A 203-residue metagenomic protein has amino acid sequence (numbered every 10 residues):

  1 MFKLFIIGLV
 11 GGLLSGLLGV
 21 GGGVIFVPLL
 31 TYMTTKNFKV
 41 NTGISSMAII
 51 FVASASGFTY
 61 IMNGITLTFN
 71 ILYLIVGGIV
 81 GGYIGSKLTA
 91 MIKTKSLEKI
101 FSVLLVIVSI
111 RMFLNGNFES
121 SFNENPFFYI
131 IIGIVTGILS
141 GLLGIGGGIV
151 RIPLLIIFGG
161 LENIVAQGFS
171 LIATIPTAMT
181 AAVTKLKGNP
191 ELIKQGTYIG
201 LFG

Functional and structural regions predicted by a protein language model:
M1-L17, I25-V27, T31-M33, F38-V40 (+5 more regions): Juxtamembrane transmembrane-helix boundary motif
T42, S46, N163-L171: Small-residue hotspots at the loop-to-helix junctions and early N-terminal turns of transmembrane alpha-helices
M47-A55, I172-T180: Membrane-embedded alpha-helical segments of transport systems, primarily multispan ion/solute transporters
G148-I149, A173: Alpha-helix initiation and capping sites
